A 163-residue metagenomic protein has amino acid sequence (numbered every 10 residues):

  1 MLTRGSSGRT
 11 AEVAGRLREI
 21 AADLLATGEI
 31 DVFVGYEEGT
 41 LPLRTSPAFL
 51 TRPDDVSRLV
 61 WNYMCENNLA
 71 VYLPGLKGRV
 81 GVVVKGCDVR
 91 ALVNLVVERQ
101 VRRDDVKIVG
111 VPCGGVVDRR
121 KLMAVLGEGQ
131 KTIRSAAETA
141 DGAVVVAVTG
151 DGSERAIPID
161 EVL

Functional and structural regions predicted by a protein language model:
M1-L163: Iron-sulfur-associated redox domains of electron-transfer enzymes in respiratory and anaerobic energy metabolism
